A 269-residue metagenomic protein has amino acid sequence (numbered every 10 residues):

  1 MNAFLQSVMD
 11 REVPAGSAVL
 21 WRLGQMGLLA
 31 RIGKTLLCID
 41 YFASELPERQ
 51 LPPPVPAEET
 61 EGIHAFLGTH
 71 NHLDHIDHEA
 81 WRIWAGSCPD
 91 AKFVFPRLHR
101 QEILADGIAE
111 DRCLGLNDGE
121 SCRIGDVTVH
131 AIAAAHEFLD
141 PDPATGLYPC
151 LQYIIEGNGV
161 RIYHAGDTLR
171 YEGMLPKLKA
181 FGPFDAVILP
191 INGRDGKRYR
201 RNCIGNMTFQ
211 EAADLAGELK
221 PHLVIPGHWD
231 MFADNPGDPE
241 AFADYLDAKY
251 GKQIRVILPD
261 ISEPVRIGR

Functional and structural regions predicted by a protein language model:
M1-L36, A43-L46, E240-A241, I261: Zn-dependent metallo-beta-lactamase
N2-A15, F95-V160, Y245-G268: Metallo-beta-lactamase
Q6-R11, I32-N71, H75-G86, L139-D140 (+1 more regions): Pre-active-site segment of Zn-dependent metallo-hydrolases
L23-M26, R31, S121-D185, C203 (+1 more regions): Catalytic core of the metallo-beta-lactamase
A30, D40, H70, D77 (+5 more regions): Divalent metal-coordination and catalytic microenvironments
E45-L46, H72-I76, R100-I103, E120-R123 (+5 more regions): Active-site environment of divalent metal-dependent phosphoester hydrolases
P54-C122, A133: Active-site HxH/HxHxD metal-binding segment of metal-dependent hydrolases
K92-V94, L98, L169-I261: Cap/insert and terminal regions of metallo-dependent hydrolase folds
